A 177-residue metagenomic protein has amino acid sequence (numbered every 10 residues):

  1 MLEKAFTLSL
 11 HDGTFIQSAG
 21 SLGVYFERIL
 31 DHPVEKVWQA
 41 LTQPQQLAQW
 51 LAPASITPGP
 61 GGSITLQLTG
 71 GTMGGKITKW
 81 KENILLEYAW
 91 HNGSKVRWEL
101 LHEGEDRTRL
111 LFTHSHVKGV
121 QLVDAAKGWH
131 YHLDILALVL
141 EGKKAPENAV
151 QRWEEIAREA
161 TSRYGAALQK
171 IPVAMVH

Functional and structural regions predicted by a protein language model:
M1-A19, R109, H114-H177: Terminal "cap-and-tail" regions of soluble proteins that handle hydrophobic small molecules
M1-P53, M175-H177: Hydrophobic ligand-binding cavity/cleft-lining segments
H11, F15-S18, E27-D31, S55-M73 (+1 more regions): Short, charge-rich amphipathic segments
H32-E35, Q45, T72, V120 (+1 more regions): A generic structural signal for alpha-helix starts
V37, L47, I64, I77 (+3 more regions): Hydrophobic pocket/interface hotspot
W38-L41, W50, W80, W90 (+1 more regions): Tryptophan-centric aromatic hotspots in well-structured domains and transmembrane helices
A52-P60, T65-V120: Hydrophobic-ligand binding "helix-grip"
